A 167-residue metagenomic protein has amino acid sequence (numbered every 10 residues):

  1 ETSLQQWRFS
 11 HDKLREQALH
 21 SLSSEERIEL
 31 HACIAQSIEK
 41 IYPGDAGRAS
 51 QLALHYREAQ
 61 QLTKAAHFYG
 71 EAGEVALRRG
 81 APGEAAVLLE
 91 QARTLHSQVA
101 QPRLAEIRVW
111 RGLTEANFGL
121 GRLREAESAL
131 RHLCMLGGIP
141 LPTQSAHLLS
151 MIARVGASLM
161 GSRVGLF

Functional and structural regions predicted by a protein language model:
E1-E84, T94-H96, L136, P140 (+1 more regions): Short secondary-structure boundary elements
E74-S97, I107-N117, G121-R122: N-terminal alpha-helical targeting/anchoring segments
R103-M160: Hydrophobic or amphipathic alpha-helical targeting/insertion segments
